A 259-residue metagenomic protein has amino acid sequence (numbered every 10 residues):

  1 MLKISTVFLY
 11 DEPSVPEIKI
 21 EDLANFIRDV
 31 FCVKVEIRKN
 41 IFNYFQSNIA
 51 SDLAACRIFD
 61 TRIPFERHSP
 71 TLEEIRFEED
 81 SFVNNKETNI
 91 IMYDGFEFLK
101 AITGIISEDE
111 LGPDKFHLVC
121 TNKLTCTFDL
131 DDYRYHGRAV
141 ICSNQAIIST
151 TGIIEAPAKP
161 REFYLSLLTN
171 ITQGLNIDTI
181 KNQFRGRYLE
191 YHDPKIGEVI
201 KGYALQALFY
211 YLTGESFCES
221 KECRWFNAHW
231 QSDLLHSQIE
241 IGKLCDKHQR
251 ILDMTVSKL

Functional and structural regions predicted by a protein language model:
M1-D132: Propeptide-to-catalytic entry region of secreted or membrane-anchored zinc metalloproteases
T6-Y10, H136-K195, L212-L259: Metalloprotease/metallohydrolase-associated module, dominated by Zn2+-dependent proteases
R28-C32, F209, S257: Generic surface-pattern signal
V199, Y203, S216: Long C-terminal interaction/binding lobes of large macromolecular proteins
